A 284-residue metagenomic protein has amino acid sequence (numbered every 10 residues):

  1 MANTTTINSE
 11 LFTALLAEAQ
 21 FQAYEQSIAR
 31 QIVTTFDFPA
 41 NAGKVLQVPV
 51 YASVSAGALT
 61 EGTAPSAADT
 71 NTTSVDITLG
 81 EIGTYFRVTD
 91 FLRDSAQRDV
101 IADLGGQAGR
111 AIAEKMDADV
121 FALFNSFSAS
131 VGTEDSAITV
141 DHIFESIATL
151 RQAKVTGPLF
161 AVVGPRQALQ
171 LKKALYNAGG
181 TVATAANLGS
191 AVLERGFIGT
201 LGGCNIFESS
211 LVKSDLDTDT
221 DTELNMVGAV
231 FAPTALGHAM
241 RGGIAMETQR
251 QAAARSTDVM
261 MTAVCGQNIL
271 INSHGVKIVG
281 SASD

Functional and structural regions predicted by a protein language model:
A2-T13, A17-I32, P39-A40, P49-A52 (+2 more regions): Sequence/fold signature of self-assembling virion shell proteins
V48, N71-G132, R151-V162, I206 (+1 more regions): Long, contiguous amphipathic alpha-helices that act as assembly "spine/axial" helices in icosahedral shell and virion
A52-A58, I112: Short amphipathic alpha-helical segments enriched in hydrophobics
A56-L59, A96, Q170-K173, N268-L270: Short helix/loop capping segments that flank catalytic or ligand/cofactor-binding pockets
E61-T72: Active-site-surrounding "flap" and adjacent substrate/cofactor-binding loops of secreted or lumenal enzymes, prototyped
G62-T63, K154, T200-N205: Glycine-centered small-residue hotspots that permit tight backbone geometry or close packing
N125-G199: Extended, solvent-exposed, turn-rich assembly/linker loops in the middle of proteins
